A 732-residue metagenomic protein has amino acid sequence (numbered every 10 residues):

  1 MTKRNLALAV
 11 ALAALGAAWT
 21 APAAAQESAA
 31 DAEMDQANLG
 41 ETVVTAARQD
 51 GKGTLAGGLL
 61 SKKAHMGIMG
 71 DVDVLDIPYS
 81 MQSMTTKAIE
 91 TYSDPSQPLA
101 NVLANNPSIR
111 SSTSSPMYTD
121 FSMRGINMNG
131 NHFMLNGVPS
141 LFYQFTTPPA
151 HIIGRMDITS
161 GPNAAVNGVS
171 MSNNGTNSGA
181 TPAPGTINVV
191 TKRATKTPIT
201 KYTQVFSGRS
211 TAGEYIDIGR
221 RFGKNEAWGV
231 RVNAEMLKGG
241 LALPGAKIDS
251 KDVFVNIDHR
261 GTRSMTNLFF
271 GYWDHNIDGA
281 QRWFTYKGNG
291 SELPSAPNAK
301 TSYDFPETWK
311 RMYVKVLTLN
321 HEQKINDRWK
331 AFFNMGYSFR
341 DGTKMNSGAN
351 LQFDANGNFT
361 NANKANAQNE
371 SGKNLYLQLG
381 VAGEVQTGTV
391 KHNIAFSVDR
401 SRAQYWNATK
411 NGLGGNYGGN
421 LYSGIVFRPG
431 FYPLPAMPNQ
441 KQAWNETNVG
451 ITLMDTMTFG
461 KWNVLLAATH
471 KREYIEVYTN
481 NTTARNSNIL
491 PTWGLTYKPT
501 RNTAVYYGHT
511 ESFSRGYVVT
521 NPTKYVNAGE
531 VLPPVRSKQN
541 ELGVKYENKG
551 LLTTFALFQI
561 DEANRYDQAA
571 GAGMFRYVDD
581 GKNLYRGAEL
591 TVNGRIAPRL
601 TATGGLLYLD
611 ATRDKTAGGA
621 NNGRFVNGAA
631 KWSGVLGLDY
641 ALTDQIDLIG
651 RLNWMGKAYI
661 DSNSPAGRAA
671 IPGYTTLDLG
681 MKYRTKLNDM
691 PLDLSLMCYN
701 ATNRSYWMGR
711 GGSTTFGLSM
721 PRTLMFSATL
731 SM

Functional and structural regions predicted by a protein language model:
A9-A11, I394, Y507, N540 (+1 more regions): Conserved C-terminal beta-signal and adjacent last beta-strands/turns of outer-membrane beta-barrel proteins
S83-T86, T91, V102, T119-M171: Periplasmic plug
I152-K201: A beta-strand signature from Gram-negative outer-membrane beta-barrel systems, especially the internal plug domain
I199-K201, F206-R282, Y286, E307-D327 (+1 more regions): Transmembrane beta-barrel wall of Gram-negative outer-membrane proteins
N276-G288, R402-W406, T496-E541, Y546-V578 (+3 more regions): Surface-exposed extracellular loop regions of Gram-negative outer-membrane beta-barrel proteins, predominantly
E322-N326, K330-G336, G342-N346, P534-D614 (+2 more regions): Membrane-embedded beta-barrel scaffold of Gram-negative outer-membrane proteins
G372-N374, T387-A403, Q442-E562, N593-R595 (+1 more regions): Structural signature of Gram-negative outer-membrane beta-barrels, strongest in the C-terminal barrel of TonB-dependent
K461, Q559, D579-N663, T702-S705 (+1 more regions): Gram-negative outer-membrane beta-barrel transporters
